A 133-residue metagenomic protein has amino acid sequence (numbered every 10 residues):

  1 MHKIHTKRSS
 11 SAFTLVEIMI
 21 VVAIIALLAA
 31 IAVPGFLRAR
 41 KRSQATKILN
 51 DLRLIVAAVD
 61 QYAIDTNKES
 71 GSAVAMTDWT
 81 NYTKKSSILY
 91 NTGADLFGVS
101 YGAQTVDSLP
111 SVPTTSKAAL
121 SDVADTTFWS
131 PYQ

Functional and structural regions predicted by a protein language model:
M1-F13: N-terminal leader/signal peptides at the extreme start of proteins
A12-L15, S43: Alpha/beta-hydrolase active-site loop signature
M19-G35: Alpha-helical hydrophobic helix detector
A30, I48, L52-A58: Conserved beta-strand->loop/alpha-helix structural units within folded catalytic cores of enzymes with alpha/beta
L37-L52: Aliphatic-rich helix starts adjacent to a transmembrane/signal segment
A57-D60, I64-Q133: Extracellular/periplasmic head regions of type IV pilus-like filament subunits
